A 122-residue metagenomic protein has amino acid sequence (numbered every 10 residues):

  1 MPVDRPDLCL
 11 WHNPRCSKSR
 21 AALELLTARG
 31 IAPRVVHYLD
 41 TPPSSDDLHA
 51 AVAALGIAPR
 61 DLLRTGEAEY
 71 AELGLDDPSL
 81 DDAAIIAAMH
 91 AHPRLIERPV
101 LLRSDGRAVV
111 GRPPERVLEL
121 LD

Functional and structural regions predicted by a protein language model:
P2-R29, P33-T41: Local sequence-structure signature of Cys/Sec-based thiol-disulfide redox active-site neighborhoods
Y38-D122: Thiol/selenol-based redox catalytic cores and closely related redox-interacting motifs
